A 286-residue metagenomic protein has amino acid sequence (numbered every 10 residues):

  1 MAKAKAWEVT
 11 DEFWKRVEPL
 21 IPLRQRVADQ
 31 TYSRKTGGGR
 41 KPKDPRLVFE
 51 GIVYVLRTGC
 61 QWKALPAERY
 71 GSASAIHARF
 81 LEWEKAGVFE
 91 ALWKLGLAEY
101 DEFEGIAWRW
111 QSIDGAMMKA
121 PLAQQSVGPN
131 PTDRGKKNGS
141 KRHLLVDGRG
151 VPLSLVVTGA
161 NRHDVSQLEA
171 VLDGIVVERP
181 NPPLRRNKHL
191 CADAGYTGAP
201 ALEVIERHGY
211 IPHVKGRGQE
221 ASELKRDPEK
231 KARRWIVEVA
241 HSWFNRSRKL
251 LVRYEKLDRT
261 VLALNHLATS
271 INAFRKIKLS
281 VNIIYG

Functional and structural regions predicted by a protein language model:
M1-G286: Short alpha-helical elements
